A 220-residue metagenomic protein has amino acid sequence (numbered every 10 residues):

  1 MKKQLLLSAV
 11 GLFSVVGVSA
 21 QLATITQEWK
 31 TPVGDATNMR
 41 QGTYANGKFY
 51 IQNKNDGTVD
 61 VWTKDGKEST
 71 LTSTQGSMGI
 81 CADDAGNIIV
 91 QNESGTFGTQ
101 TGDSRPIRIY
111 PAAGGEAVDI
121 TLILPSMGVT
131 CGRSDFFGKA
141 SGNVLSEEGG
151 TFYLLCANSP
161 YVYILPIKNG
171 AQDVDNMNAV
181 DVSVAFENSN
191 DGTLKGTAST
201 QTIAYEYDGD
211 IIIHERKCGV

Functional and structural regions predicted by a protein language model:
M1-T24: Bacterial Sec-dependent N-terminal signal peptides
T26-T31, E68-Q75, E116-G128, D173-N190: Beta-propeller fold detector
K30-G57: Beta-strand-rich domains and repeat architectures in extracellular enzymes and scaffolds, especially beta-propellers
D35-T43, T74-N87, Q91-E93, P125-L145 (+1 more regions): Repeated scaffold domains used in trafficking and secretory/extracellular systems, primarily beta-propellers
K48-Q52, N87-I89, T151-L155, D210-H214: Conserved beta-propeller blade signature
F49-T72: Beta-propeller domains
N55-T58, S94-T101, N158-Y161, K217-G219: Short glycine/acidic-enriched loop and turn motifs that connect beta-strands
T101-G150, L155-N158: Asp-box/WD-like beta-propeller blade repeats and closely related beta-sheet repeat scaffolds
